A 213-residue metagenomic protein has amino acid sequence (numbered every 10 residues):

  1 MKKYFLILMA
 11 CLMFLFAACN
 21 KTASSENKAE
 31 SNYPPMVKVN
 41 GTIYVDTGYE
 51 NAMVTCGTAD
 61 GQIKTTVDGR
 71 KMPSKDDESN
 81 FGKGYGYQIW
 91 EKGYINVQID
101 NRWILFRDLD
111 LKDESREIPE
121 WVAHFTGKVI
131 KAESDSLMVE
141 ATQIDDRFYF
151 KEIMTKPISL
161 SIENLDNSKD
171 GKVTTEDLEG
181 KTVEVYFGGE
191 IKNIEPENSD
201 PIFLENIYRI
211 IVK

Functional and structural regions predicted by a protein language model:
M1-Y4: Positively charged n-region of N-terminal signal peptides that target proteins for export
A10-M13: Short, low-complexity S/T/E/D/G/P-rich linear segments that nucleate or cap local secondary structure
L15-A18: C-terminal motif of bacterial Sec signal peptides marking the signal peptidase cleavage site
N20-T22: Bacterial signal peptide processing site
S25-K28, Y33, F81-G84, W90-I144 (+1 more regions): Short, flexible, surface-exposed loop segments at domain boundaries
A29-E91, S134-E184: Mature extracytoplasmic domains of secretory-pathway proteins
